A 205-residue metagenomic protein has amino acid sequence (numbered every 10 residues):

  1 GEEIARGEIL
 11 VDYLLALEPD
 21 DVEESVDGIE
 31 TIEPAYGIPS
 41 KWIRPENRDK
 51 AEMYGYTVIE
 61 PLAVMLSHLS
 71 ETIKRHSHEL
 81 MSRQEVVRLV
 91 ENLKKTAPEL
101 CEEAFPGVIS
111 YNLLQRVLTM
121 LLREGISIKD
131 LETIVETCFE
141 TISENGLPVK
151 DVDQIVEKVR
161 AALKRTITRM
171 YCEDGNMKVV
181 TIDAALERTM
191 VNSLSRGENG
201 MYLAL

Functional and structural regions predicted by a protein language model:
G1-L205: Membrane-embedded alpha-helical signal segments
